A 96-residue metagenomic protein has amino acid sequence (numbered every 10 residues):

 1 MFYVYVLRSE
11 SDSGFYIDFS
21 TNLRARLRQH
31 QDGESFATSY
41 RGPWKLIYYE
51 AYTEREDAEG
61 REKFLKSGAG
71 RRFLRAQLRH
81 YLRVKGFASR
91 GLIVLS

Functional and structural regions predicted by a protein language model:
M1-K45, Y49-Y52, E56-K66, R71 (+1 more regions): GIY-YIG nuclease catalytic motif and its immediate N-terminal context
